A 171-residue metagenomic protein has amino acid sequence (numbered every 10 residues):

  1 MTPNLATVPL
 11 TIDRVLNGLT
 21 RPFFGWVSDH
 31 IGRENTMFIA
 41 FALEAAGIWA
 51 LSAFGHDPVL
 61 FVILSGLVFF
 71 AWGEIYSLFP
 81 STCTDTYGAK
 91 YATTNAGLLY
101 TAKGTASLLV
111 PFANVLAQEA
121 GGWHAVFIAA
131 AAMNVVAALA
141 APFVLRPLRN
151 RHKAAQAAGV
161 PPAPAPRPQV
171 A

Functional and structural regions predicted by a protein language model:
P3-N4, A89-L99: Loop-to-transmembrane helix entry/capping segments in MFS-fold secondary transporters and related SLC/MFSD carriers
R14-P22, G73, G104-L108: Residue-level signature of mid-helix packing/kink "hotspots" within the transmembrane helices of 12-pass Major
V27-S28, A113-G121: Interfacial helix-cap and linker-helix signal at transmembrane-aqueous boundaries of multi-pass secondary transporters
H30-F41: Cytoplasmic membrane-interface "Motif A"-like loop-to-helix N-cap segments of 12-TM Major Facilitator Superfamily
L43-H56: C-terminal ends and interior cores of transmembrane alpha-helices in multi-pass membrane transporters/permeases
L60-E74: Hydrophobic core of transmembrane alpha-helices in multi-pass small-molecule transporters, especially MFS/SLC-type
E74-Y87: Intracellular juxtamembrane helix-capping segments at the cytosolic ends of symmetry-related transmembrane helices
F127-F143: Symmetry-related core transmembrane helices of the 12-TM Major Facilitator Superfamily/SLC fold
